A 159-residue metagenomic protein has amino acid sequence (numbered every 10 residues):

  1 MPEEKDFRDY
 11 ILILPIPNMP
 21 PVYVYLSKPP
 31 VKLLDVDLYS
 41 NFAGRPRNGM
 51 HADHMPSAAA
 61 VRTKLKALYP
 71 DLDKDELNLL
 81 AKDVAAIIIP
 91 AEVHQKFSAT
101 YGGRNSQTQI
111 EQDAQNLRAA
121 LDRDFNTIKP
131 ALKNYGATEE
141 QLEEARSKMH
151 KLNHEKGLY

Functional and structural regions predicted by a protein language model:
M1-Y159: Catalytic toxin/effector domains delivered as secreted proteins or via bacterial secretion systems
